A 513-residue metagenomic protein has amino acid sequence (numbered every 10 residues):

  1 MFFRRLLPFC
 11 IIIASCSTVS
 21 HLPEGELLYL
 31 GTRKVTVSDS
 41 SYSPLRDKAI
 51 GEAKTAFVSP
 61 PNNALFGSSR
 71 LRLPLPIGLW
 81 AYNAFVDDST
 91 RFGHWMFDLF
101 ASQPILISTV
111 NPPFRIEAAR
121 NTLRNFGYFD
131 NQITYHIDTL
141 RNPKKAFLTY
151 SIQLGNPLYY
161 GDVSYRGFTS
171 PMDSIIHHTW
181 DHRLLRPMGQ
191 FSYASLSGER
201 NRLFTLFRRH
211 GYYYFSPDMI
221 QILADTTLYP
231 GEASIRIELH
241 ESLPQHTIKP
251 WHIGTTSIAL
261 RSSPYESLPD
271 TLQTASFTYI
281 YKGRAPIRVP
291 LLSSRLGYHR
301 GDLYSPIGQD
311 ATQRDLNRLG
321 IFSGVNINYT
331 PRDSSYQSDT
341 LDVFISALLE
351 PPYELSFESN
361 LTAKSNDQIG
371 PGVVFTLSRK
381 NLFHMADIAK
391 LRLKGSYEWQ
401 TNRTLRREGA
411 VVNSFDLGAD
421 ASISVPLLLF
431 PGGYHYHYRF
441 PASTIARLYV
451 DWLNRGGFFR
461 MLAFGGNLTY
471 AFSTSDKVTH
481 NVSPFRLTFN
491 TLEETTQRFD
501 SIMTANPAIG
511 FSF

Functional and structural regions predicted by a protein language model:
F2-F9: Sec-dependent signal peptide recognition, specifically the positively charged N-region followed immediately by
C10, S197, P286, L303-D310 (+8 more regions): Conserved structured core elements
S15-A363, K394, W399: Periplasmic polypeptide-binding modules associated with outer-membrane biogenesis and secretion
N111, D138, S195, D225-T227 (+7 more regions): Outer-membrane beta-barrel proteins
R209, G283, E354, T404-F513: Transmembrane beta-strand segments of outer-membrane beta-barrel domains in Gram-negative and organellar OMPs
S234, S293, A311, S338-D342 (+5 more regions): Transmembrane beta-barrel architecture of outer membranes
L296, Y329, Y353-S365, V374-F375 (+3 more regions): Transmembrane beta-strand segments that form the barrel wall of outer-membrane beta-barrel proteins
L319-S323, A347-Y353, R379-I388, F430 (+1 more regions): Secondary-structure transition/capping motifs at alpha-helix termini and the adjoining loop/turn into the next element
